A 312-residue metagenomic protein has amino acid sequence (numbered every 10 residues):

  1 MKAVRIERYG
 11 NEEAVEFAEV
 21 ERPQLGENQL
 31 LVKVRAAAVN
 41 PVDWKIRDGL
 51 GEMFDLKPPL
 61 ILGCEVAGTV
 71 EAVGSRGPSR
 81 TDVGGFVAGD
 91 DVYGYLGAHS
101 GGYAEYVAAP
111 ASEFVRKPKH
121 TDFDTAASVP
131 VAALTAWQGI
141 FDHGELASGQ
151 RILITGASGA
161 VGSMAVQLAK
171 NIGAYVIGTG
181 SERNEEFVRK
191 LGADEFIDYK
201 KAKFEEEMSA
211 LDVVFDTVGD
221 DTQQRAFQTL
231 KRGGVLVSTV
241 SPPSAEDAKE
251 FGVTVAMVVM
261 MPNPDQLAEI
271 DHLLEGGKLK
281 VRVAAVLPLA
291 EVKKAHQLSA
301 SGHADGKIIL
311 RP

Functional and structural regions predicted by a protein language model:
E21-A38, L50-H99: Glycine-rich beta-strand-centered segment in the early N-terminal region that forms part of a ligand/cofactor-binding
G77-D82, G94-G156: NAD(P)H dinucleotide-binding glycine-rich loop of Rossmann-like/cofactor-binding domains, especially the beta1-alpha1
R80-G85, V176-F187, D220-Q223: Short glycine/proline-centered loop/turn elements that form peptide/ligand docking sites
D91, R151, Y175, G234-V235 (+1 more regions): Short glycine-centered segments of the SAM/dcSAM-binding site in methyltransferase folds
A127-D198: Mid-domain Rossmann-like dinucleotide-binding core that forms the NAD(H)/NADP(H) cofactor-binding site
E195-K200, L287-A290: Short acidic-hydrophobic, aromatic-tinged amphipathic segments that line or gate anion-handling sites
E206-V213: A short acidic, Gly/Pro-enriched loop at the edge of an enzyme's catalytic core that lines a small-molecule cofactor
T217-R282, A304, P312: Glycine-rich phosphate-binding loop and adjacent beta-alpha segment of Rossmann(oid) nucleotide-cofactor-binding
